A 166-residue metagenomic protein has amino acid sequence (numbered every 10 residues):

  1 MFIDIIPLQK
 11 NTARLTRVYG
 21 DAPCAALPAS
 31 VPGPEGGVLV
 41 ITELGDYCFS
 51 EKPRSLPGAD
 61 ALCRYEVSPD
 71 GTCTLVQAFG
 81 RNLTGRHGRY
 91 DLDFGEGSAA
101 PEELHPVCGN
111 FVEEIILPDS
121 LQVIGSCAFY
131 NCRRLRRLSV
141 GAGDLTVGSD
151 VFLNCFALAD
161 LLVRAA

Functional and structural regions predicted by a protein language model:
M1-T12, Y19-T42, P53-V123, R133-T146 (+1 more regions): Structural signature of tandem-repeat unit edges
Y47, G125-A128, S149-L153: Consensus positions within tandem repeat domains that build extended binding/scaffold surfaces
C48-K52: Acidic, Ser/Thr
